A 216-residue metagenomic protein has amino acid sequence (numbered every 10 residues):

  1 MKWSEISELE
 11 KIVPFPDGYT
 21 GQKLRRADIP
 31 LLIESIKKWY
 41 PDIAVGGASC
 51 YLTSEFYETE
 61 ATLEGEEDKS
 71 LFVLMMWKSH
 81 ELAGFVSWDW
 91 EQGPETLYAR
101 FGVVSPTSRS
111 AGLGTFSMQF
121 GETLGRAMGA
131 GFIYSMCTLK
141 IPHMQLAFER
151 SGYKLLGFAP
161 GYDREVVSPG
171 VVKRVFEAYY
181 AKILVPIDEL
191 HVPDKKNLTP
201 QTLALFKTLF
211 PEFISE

Functional and structural regions predicted by a protein language model:
M1-P16: Short acidic N-proximal helix/loop "leader" segments that mark the beginning of a domain or an inter-domain linker
G18-E34: A short beta-loop-alpha structural element at the N-terminal edge of CoA-dependent acyl/N-acetyltransferase catalytic
R26, K37-P106: A conserved beta-strand-loop-helix scaffold within acyl/acetyltransferase catalytic domains
E81, S105-F116, I141: Conserved glycine-rich acetyl-CoA-binding loop
R109, M118-R126: A conserved short alpha-helix in the GNAT/GCN5 acetyltransferase fold that borders and helps form the acetyl-CoA
G125-T138: Conserved GNAT acetyl-CoA-binding A-motif
M136, E149-V171: Conserved catalytic-core motifs of GNAT/GCN5-like acyltransferases
D163-E212: C-terminal "cap" of GNAT-fold acetyltransferases
